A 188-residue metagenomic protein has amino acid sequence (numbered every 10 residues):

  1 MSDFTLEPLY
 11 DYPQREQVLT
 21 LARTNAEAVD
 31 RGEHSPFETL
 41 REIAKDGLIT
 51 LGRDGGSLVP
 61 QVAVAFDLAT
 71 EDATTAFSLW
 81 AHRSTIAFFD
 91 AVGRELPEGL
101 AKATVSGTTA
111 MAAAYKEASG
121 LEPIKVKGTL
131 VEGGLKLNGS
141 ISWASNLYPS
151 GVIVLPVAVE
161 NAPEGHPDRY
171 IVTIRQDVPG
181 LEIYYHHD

Functional and structural regions predicted by a protein language model:
M1-P60: A generic N-terminal leader/anchor concept
S2-L9, L40-R41, A65, A110-M111 (+2 more regions): Short low-complexity stretches enriched in small and charged residues
Y10-Q14, T70-T74, Y115-S119, A158-P167: A broad, low-specificity signal for short, low-complexity segments enriched in glycine/proline and polar/charged
S35-S145, P149: Glycine-rich flavin
S140-I183: A short core secondary-structure module
H187-D188: Glycine-rich beta->alpha junctions and the first turn(s) of the following alpha-helix
